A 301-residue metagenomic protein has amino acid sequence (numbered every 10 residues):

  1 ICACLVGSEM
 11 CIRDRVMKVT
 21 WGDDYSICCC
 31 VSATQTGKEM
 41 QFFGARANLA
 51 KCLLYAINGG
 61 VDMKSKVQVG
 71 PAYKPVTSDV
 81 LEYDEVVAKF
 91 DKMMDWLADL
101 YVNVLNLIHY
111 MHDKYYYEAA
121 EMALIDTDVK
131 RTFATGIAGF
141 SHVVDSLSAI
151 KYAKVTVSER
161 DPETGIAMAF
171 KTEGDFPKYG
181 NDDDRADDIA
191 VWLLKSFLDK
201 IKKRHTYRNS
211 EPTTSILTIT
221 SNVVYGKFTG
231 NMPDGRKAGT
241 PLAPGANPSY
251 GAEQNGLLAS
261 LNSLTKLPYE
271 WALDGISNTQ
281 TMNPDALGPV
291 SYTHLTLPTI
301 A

Functional and structural regions predicted by a protein language model:
I1-G7, H294, T299-A301: Single conserved hydrophobic/aromatic residue that forms the stacking wall/gate of nucleotide- or nucleobase-binding
M10-C11: Active-site loops and adjacent core secondary-structure elements that bind or stabilize anionic groups
M17-G22, P268-A272: A general structural signal for short secondary-structure junctions and capping/turn motifs
T20-V104, M168-P177: N-terminal leader/propeptide and maturation segments of large enzyme subunits in energy/redox metabolism and hydrolases
V61, Y83-Y116, V144-V155, A190-N209: Structural signal for hydrophobic packing residues in well-ordered secondary-structure cores of soluble enzyme domains
P71-T77, H109-L124: Active-site-adjacent bridging/hinge elements
E82-W96, L124-T135, D182: Non-transmembrane, amphipathic alpha-helical segments
V129-L295, A301: Ordered core of a single globular domain
